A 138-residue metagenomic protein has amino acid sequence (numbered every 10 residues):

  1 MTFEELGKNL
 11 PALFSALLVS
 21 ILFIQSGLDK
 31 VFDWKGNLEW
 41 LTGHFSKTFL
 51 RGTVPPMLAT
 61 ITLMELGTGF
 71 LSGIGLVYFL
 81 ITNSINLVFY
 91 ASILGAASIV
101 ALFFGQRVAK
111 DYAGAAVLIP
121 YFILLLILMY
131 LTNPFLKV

Functional and structural regions predicted by a protein language model:
M1-D29, A59-V138: Extended, low-polarity transmembrane helix blocks
I21-T62: Solvent-exposed, well-ordered loop and adjacent helix/strand elements within mature globular domains that form
